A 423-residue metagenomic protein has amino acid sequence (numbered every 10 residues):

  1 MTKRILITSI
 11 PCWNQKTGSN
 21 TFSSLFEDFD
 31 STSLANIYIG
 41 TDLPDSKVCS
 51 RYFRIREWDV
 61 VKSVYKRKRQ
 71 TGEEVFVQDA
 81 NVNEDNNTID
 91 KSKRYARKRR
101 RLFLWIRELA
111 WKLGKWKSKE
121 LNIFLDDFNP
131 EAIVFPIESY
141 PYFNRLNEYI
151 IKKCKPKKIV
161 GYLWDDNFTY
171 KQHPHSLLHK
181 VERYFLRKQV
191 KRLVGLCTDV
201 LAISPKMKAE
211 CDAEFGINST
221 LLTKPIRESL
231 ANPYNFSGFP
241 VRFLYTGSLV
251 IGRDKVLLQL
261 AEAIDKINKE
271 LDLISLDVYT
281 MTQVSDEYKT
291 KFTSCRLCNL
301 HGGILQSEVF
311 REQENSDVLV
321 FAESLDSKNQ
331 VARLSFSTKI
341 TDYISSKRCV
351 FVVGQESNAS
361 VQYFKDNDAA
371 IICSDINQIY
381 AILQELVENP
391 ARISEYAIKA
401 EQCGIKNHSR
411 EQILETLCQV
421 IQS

Functional and structural regions predicted by a protein language model:
M1-D79, S219, T223, R227 (+1 more regions): N-terminal subdomain of nucleotide-sugar transferases
G40, V190-S219, V361: A short, active-site helix/loop in glycosyltransferases that binds the activated sugar's phosphate group
K119, I123, R145, Y149 (+3 more regions): Membrane-proximal helix-turn-helix segments that form the acceptor-binding/catalytic region of lipid-linked
A213, I217-P240: Acidic anion/phosphate-binding donor-loop and adjacent secondary structure in glycosyltransferase catalytic cores
N235-L257, A261: Conserved donor-binding/catalytic core segment of Leloir-type glycosyltransferases
G252-K255, S307-V309, L319-T341, V350-Q362: Nucleotide-sugar-dependent
L271, T280, S285-V318: Nucleotide-activated donor-binding/catalytic signature segment of Leloir-type glycosyltransferases, i.e., the conserved
S374-N377, P390-I421: A charged, aromatic-enriched C-terminal amphipathic alpha-helix characteristic of glycosyltransferases across folds
